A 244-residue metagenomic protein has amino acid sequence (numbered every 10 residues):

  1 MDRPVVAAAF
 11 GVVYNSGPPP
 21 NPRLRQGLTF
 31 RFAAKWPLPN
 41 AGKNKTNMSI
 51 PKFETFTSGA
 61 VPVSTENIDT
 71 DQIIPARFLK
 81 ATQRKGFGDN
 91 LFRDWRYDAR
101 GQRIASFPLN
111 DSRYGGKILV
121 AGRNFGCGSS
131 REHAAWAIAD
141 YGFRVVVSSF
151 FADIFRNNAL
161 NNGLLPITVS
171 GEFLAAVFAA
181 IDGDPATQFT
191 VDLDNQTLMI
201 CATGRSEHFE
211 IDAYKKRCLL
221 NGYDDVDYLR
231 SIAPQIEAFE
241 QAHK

Functional and structural regions predicted by a protein language model:
M1, A7-A8: Compositionally biased, low-complexity intrinsically disordered regions
D2, Y14-N15, N21, N44-N47: Intrinsic-disorder-associated, low-complexity terminal segments enriched in Asp/Asn/His/Tyr and depleted of Lys/Arg
R3, R23-R25, R31: Basic polycationic patches enriched in arginine
A7, P19-P20, Q26, K45: N-terminal compositionally biased or targeting/leader segments
F10, Y14, F30-F32: Aromatic (phenylalanine/tyrosine) cluster motif
N44-K244: Fe-S-dependent hydro-lyases/dehydratases of central metabolism
